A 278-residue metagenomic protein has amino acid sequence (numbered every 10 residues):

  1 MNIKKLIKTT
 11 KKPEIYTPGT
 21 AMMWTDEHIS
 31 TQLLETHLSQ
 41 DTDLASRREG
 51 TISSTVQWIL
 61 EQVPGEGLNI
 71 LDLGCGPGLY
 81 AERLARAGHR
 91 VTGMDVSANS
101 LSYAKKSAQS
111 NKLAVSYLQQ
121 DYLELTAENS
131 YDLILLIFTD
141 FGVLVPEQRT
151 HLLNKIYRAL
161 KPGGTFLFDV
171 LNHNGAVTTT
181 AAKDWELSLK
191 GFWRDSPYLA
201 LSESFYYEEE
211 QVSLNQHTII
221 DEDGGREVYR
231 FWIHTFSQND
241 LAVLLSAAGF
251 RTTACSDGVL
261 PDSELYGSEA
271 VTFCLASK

Functional and structural regions predicted by a protein language model:
M1-W24: N-terminal auxiliary segments of SAM/dcSAM-dependent transferases
E49-E66: Conserved alpha-helix/loop element of class I SAM-dependent methyltransferases that forms part of the SAM/SAH-binding
P77-H89: Conserved SAM-binding loop of SAM-dependent methyltransferases across substrates and taxa, primarily the Class I
S97-N99: Conserved SAM/SAH-binding beta-strand->alpha-helix loop
S110-L123: Conserved SAM-binding strand-loop segment of SAM-dependent methyltransferases
T126-L133: A short acidic, Gly/Pro-enriched loop at the edge of an enzyme's catalytic core that lines a small-molecule cofactor
T150-P162: A short glycine-rich, Lys/Arg-flanked "PGG" loop and its adjoining helix->strand segment in the class I
F168-N239: SAM-dependent methyltransferase
